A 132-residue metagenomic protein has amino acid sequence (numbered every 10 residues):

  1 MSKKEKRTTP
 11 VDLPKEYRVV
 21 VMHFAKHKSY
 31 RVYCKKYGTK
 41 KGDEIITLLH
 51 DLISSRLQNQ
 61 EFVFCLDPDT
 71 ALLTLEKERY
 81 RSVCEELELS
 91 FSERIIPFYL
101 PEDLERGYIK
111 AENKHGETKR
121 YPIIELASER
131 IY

Functional and structural regions predicted by a protein language model:
S2-V21, H27-S54, F64-P68, E78-E85: Conserved long alpha-helical elements within nucleotide-processing catalytic cores of c-di-GMP signaling and class III
H23-F24, L73-T74, E129-I131: Conserved beta-strand segments of the P-loop GTPase G domain that flank and frequently precede/overlap
H50-S82, I96-A111: Conserved helix-loop-beta segment at the catalytic/binding core of cyclic-nucleotide signaling proteins
D67-T70, E117-Y121: A general structural signal for short secondary-structure boundary/capping elements
E78-V83, K119-L126: Catalytic cores and conserved motifs of cyclic dinucleotide signaling enzymes
F91-I95: A common structural junction motif
E112-R120, A127-Y132: Cyclic nucleotide signaling catalytic output domains
